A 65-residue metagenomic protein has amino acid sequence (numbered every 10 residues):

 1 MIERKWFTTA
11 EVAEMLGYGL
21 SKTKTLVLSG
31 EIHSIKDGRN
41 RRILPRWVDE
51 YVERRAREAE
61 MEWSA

Functional and structural regions predicted by a protein language model:
M1-K22, R54: Polyanion-binding surface elements
R4-W6, T25, A59-M61: Intrinsic disorder/low-complexity segments enriched in polar/small residues
F7, A13, G38-R41, D49 (+1 more regions): A generic structural micro-environment signature that highlights single residues at secondary-structure boundaries
M15-P45: Major-groove DNA-recognition helix of helix-turn-helix-type DNA-binding domains
R46-A65: A short, Lys/Arg-enriched interface patch at domain edges and termini
